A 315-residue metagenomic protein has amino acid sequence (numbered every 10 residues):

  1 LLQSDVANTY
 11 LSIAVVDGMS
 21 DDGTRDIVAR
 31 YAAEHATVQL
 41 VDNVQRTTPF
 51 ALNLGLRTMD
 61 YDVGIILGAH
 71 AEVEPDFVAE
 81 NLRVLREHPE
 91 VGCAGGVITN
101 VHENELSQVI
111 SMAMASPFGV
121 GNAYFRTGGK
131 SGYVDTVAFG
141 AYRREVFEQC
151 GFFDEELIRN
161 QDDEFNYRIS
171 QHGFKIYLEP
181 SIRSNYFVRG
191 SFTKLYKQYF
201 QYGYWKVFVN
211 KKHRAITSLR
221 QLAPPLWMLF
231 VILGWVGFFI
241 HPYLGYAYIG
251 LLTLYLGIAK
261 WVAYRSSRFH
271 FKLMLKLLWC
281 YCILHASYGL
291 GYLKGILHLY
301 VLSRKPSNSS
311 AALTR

Functional and structural regions predicted by a protein language model:
L1-Y10: Short, acidic, metal-binding catalytic loop of nucleotide-sugar glycosyltransferases
D17-D26, Q45, A71: A conserved acidic beta->alpha catalytic loop
N43-M59, E80, V137: Glycine-rich, basic loop-to-helix element that forms the pyrophosphate-binding segment of sugar-nucleotide handling
G64: Short aromatic/hydrophobic "clamp" motif used to bind/position activated sugar donors
D76-Q108, F187: Conserved donor NDP-sugar-binding/catalytic core segment of glycosyltransferases
G96-H102, S111-Y133, V137-F139, E148 (+1 more regions): Short, flexible, basic/aromatic active-site loop/helix in glycosyltransferases
E148, D154-T217: Catalytic donor/gating beta->alpha subdomain of glycosyltransferases that bind UDP-sugars
W227-V301: Membrane-embedded multi-pass helical conduit in multi-pass membrane proteins, especially envelope-biosynthetic
